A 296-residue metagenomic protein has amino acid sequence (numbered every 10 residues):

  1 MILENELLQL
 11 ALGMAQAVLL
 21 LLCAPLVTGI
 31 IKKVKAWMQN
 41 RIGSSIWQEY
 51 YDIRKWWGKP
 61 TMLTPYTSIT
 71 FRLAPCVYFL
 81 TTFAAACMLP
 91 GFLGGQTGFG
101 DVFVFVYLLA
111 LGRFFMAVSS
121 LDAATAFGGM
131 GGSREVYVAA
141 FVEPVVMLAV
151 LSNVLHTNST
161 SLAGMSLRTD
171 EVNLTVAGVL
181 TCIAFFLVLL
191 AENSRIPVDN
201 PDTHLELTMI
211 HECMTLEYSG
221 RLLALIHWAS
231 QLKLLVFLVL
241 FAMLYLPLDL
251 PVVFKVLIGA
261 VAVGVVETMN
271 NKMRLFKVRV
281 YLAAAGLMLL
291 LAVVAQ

Functional and structural regions predicted by a protein language model:
E4-N5, Q9, V150-V179: Juxtamembrane/interfacial segments at transmembrane-helix boundaries in multi-pass membrane proteins
L12-A24, Q96-A110, D170-E192, F241: Alpha-helical transmembrane segments
L22-V34, G112-S120, C182-N200, A260-M269: Transmembrane alpha-helical segments that form the membrane-embedded catalytic/substrate-channel core of multi-pass
M38-T64, L190-L223: Cytosolic, membrane-interface loops and tails of multi-pass inner-membrane proteins
F83-G100, M116-T125, L155-T160: Transmembrane alpha-helix boundary signature
V104-S119, A140-T157: Mid-bilayer segments of alpha-helical transmembrane spans in multi-pass integral membrane proteins that mediate
T215-D249, K255-G264: Alpha-helical transmembrane segments of helical membrane proteins, especially in multi-pass transport, channel
A262-L289: Interfacial loop-to-transmembrane junctions
